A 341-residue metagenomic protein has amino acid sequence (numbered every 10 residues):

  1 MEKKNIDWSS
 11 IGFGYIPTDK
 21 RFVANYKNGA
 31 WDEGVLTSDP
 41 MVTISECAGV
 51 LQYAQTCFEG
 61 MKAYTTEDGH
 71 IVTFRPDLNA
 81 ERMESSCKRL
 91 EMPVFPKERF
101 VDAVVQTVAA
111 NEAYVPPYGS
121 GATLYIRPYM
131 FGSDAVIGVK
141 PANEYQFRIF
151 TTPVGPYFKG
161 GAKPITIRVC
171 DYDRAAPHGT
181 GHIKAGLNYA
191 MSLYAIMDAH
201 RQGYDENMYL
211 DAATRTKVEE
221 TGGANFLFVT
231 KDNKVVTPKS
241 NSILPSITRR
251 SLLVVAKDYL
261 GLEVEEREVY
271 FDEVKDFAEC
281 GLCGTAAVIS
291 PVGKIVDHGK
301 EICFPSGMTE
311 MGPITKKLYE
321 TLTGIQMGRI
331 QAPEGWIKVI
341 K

Functional and structural regions predicted by a protein language model:
M1-T107, V136-K341: Helix-start/capping segments and mature chain N-termini
K97-R99, T107-G121: Charged, gly/pro-rich active-site loop segments
A110, G132-S133: Intrinsically disordered, low-complexity linker/loop segments enriched in Gly/Pro and charged/polar residues
P117-F131: Extended, Lys/Arg-enriched charged tracts that mediate electrostatic binding to polyanionic substrates
